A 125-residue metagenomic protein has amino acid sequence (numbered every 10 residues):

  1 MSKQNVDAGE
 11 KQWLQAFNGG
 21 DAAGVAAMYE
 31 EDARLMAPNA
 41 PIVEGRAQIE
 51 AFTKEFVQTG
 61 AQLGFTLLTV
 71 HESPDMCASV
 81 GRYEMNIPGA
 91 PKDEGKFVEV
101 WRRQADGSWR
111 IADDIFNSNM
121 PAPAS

Functional and structural regions predicted by a protein language model:
M1-A27, R34-S125: A beta-strand edge to alpha-helix "cap/lid" segment located at domain peripheries
